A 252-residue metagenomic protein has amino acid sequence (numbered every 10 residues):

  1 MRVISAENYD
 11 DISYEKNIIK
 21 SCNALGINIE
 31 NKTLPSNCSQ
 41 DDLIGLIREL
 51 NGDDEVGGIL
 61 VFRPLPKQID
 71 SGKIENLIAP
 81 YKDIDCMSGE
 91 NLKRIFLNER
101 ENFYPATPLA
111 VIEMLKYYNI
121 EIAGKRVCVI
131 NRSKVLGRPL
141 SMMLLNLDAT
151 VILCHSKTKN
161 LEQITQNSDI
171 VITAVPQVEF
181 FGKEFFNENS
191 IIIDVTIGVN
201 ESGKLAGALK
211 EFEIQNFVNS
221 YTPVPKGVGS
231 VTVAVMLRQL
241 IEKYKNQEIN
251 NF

Functional and structural regions predicted by a protein language model:
S5-E7, L34-S36, P64-P66, G89-L92 (+3 more regions): Short, ordered loop/turn segments at secondary-structure junctions
S5-K20, N102-F185, N189-I191, V195 (+1 more regions): Glycine-rich phosphate/diphosphate-binding loop of Rossmann-like nucleotide-binding domains
C22-N37, V151-L153: Short beta-strand elements in bilobed, periplasmic/extracellular small-molecule ligand-binding domains
D42-D54: Short, well-structured alpha-helical segments in soluble
G58-I122: Anion-binding alpha/beta catalytic cores of soluble intermediary-metabolism enzymes, centered on
K67-Q68, E179-F181, N200-E201: Short glycine-rich, flexible loops that bind phosphorylated cofactors or substrates
G72-L92, T196-E248: Rossmann-fold NAD(P)-binding glycine/threonine-rich loop
L115-A123, E242-K243, Q247-F252: A charged, well-structured terminal subsegment
